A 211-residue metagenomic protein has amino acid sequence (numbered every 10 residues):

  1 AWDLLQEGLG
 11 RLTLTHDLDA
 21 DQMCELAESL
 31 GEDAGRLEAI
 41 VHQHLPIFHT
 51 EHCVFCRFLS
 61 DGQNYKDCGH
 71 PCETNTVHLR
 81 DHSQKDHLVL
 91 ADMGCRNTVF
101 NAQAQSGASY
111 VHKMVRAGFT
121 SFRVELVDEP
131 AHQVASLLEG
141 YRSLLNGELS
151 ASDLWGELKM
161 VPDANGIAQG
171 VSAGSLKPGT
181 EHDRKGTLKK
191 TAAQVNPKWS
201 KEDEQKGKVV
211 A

Functional and structural regions predicted by a protein language model:
A1-D3, E7, T13-A211: Active-site pocket-lining/capping segments in soluble small-molecule metabolic enzymes
